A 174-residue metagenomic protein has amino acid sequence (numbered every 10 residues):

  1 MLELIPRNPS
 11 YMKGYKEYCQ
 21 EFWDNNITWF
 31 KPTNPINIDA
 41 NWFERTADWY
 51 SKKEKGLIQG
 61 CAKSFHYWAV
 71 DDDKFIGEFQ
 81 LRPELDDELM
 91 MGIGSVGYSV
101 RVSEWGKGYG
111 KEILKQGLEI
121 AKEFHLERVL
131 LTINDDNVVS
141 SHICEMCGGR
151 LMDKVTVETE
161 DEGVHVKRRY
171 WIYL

Functional and structural regions predicted by a protein language model:
M1-S95, V164-L174: GNAT-family acyltransferases
S95-G106: A short, internal acetyl-CoA/4′-phosphopantetheine-binding micro-motif in the GNAT/acyltransferase core
E104, G108-Q116: Conserved acetyl-CoA pyrophosphate-binding loop and the N-cap/start of the following alpha-helix in GNAT-like
G108, H125, N137: Conserved G/P- and acidic residue-centered "switch" motifs that form tight phosphate/ATP-binding loops in soluble
K111, D136-D153: Conserved active-site alpha-helix within GNAT-family acetyltransferase domains
Q116, I120, I143-M146: Structural preference for long, well-ordered alpha-helical segments within the folded cores of structured domains
E123-T132: Conserved GNAT acetyl-CoA-binding A-motif
T132, R150-K167: Conserved catalytic-core motifs of GNAT/GCN5-like acyltransferases
